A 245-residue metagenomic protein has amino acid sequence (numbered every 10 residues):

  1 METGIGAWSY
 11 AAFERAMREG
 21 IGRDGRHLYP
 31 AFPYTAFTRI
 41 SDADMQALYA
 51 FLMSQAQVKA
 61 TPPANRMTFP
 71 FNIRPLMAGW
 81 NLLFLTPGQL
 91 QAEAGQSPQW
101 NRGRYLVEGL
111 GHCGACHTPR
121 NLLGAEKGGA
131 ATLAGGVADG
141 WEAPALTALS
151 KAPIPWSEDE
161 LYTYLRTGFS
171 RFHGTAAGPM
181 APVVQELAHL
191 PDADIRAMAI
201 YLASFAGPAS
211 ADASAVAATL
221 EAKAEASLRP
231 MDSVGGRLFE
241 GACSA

Functional and structural regions predicted by a protein language model:
M1-E14, T35-A43, A131-S170, P182-R196 (+1 more regions): Electron-transfer interface patches adjacent to heme c in soluble/periplasmic c-type cytochromes and di-/multiheme
A7-A12, G22-P30, L122-E126, S157-E160 (+2 more regions): Extended intrinsically disordered, low-complexity coil regions enriched in Ser, Thr, Gly, Ala and often Pro
F13, L48, G103-L106, L110-R120 (+2 more regions): The canonical Cys-X-X-Cys-His
R18-I21, M53-S54, C116-L122, R166 (+4 more regions): Detector for the c-type heme attachment site
I40-L52, A56: Hydrophobic or amphipathic alpha-helical targeting/insertion segments
F51-Q55, A60-P62, D194-A217: Short, structured interface segments
K59-W80: Extended, well-folded interaction surfaces typified by the phenylalanyl-tRNA synthetase beta subunit core
G79-E108, G207-E240: Electrostatic cytochrome c docking/interface patches
